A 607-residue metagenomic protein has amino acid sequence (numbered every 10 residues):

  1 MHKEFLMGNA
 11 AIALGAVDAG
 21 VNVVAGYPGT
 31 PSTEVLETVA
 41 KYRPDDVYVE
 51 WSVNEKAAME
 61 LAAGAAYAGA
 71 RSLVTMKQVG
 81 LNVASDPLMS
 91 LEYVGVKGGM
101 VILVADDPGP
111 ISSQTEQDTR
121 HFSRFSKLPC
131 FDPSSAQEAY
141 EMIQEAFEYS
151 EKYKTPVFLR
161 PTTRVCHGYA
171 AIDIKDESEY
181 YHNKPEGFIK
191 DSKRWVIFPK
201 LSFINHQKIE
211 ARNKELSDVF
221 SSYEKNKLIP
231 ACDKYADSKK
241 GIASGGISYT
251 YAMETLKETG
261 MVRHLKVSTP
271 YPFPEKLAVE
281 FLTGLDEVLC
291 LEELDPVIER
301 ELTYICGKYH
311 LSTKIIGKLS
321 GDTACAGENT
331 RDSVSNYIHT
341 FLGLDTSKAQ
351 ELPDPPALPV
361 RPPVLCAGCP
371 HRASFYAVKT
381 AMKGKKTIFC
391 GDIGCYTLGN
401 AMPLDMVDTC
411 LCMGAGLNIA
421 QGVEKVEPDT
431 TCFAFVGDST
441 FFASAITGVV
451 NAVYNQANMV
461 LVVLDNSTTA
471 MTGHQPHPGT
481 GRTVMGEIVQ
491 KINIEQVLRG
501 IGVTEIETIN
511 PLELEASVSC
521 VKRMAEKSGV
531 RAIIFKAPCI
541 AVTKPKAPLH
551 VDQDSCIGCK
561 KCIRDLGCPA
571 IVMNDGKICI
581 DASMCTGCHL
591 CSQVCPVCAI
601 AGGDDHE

Functional and structural regions predicted by a protein language model:
M1-A136, R164, A231-A236, M261 (+1 more regions): Thiamine diphosphate
M1-N9, A19, P133-L365, P370-H371 (+3 more regions): Flexible, low-complexity linker and terminal segments
V35-T38, L61-A63, A84-L88, P110-Q117 (+15 more regions): Short acidic, glycine/serine/threonine-rich loops at helix termini
P44-S52, V94-A105, E186-F188, Y454-S467 (+2 more regions): A glycine-rich helix N-cap at a beta->alpha junction
D46-V47, A105-G109, S126-F131, D286 (+7 more regions): Short beta-alpha connecting loops at secondary-structure transitions that line or flank enzyme active sites
D107-P156, T162, F188, S192-R194 (+5 more regions): Conserved thiamine diphosphate
I111-S112, N400-I534, K544-P545: Thiamine diphosphate
